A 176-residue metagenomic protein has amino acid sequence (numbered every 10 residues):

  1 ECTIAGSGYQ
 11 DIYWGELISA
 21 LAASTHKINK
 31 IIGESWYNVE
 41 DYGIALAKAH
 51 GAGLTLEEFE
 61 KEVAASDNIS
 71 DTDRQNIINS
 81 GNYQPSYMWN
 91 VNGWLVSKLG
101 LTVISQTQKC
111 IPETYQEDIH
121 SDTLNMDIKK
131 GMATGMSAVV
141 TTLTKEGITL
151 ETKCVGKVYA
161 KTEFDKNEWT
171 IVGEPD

Functional and structural regions predicted by a protein language model:
E1-S7: Beta-strand-loop-alpha-helix segment that lines the small-molecule cofactor/substrate pocket of alpha/beta enzymes
G8-G15, N38: Gly/Ser/Thr-rich loops at beta-strand to alpha-helix junctions that form or flank small-molecule/cofactor-binding
I12-S24: Alpha-helical support elements that line or immediately flank enzyme active sites and cofactor-binding pockets
L21-V172: Active-site-lining helix/loop region of Rossmann-like oxidoreductase modules
